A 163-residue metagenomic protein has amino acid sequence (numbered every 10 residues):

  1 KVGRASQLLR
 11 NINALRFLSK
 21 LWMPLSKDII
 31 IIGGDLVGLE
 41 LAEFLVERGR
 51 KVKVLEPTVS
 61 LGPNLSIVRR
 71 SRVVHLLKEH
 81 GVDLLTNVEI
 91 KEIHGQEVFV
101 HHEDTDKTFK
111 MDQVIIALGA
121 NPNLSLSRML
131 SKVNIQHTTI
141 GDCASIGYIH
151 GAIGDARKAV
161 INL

Functional and structural regions predicted by a protein language model:
K1-K27, L39, V46-M129: A Rossmann-like FAD-binding core segment of flavoenzymes
I32-F44, G62-R70, S131-N134, T139-L163: A conserved FAD-binding loop/helix module that cradles the flavin
